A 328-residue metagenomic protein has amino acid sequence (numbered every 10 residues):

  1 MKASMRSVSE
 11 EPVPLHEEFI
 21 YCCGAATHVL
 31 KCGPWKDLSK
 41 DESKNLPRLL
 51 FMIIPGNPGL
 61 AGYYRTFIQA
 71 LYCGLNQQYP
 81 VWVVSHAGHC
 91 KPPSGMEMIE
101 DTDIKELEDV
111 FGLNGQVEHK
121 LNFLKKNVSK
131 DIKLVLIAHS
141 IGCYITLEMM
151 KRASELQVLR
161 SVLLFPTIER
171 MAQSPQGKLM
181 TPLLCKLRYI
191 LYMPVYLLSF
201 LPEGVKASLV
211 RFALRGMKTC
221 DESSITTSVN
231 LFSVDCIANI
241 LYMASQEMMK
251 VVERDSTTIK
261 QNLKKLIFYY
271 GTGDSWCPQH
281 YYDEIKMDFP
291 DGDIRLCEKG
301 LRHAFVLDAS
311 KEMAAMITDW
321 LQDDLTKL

Functional and structural regions predicted by a protein language model:
S4-K31: N-terminal cap/lid segment of alpha/beta-hydrolase-fold proteins
G24-A26, L30-I99: Short, surface-exposed "cap/lid" segments of acyl-processing enzymes
H86-V135: Active-site loop/oxyanion-hole signature of alpha/beta-hydrolase fold enzymes
I132-Q173: Conserved hydrolase catalytic core segment
T167-F200: A catalytic-pocket lid/entrance helix-loop region that shapes and gates access to the active site across common
L201-Y242, R254: Conserved alpha/beta-hydrolase catalytic His-Asp/Glu region
D235-M287: Conserved serine/cysteine hydrolase catalytic core
P290-L328: Catalytic active-site module of serine/aspartate enzymes centered on a nucleophile-bearing elbow/loop
